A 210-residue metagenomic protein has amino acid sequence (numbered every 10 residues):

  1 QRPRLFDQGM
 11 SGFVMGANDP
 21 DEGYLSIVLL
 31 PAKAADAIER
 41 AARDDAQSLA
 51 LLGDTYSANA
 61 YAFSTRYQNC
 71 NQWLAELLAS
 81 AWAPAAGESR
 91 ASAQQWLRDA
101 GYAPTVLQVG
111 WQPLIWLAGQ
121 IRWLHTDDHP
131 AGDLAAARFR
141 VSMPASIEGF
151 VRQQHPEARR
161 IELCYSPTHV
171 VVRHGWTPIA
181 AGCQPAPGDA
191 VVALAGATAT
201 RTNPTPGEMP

Functional and structural regions predicted by a protein language model:
Q1-A35, A58-A60: Glycine-rich catalytic cores of cysteine/serine-nucleophile enzymes that process amide/ester linkages in cell-envelope
L29-A58: Long, low-complexity intrinsically disordered regions
A50-P210: Activation targets extended, charge/polar-rich intrinsically disordered C-terminal tails
